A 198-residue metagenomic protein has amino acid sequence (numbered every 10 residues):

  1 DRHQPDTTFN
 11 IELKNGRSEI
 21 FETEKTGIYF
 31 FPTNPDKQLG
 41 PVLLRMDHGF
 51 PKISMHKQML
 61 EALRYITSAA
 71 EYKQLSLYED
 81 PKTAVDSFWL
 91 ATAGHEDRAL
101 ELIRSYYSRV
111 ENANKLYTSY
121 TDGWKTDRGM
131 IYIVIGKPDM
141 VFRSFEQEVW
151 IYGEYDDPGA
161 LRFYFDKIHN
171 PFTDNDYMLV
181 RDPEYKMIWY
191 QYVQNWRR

Functional and structural regions predicted by a protein language model:
D1-K37: Beta-strand-enriched, solvent-exposed domains that form extended recognition/catalytic surfaces
N10-S18, E22-K25, M55-A70, Q194-R198: Short, charge-rich amphipathic segments
S18, P41-L43, A160-R162, D176: Well-ordered beta-strand positions in beta-sheet-rich domains
D36-Y65: Short beta-strand elements
Q58, A70, Q74, D80-S87 (+2 more regions): Extracytoplasmic/secreted proteins, especially bacterial periplasmic and envelope-associated proteins
M59-L63, E71-L77, N112-T121: Second-shell loop/turn segments in exported
P81, T92-R109, N114-Y120, W124 (+3 more regions): A cross-family detector of function-defining hotspots
V180-P183: Exposed beta-sheet edge and beta->alpha loop/turn motif
